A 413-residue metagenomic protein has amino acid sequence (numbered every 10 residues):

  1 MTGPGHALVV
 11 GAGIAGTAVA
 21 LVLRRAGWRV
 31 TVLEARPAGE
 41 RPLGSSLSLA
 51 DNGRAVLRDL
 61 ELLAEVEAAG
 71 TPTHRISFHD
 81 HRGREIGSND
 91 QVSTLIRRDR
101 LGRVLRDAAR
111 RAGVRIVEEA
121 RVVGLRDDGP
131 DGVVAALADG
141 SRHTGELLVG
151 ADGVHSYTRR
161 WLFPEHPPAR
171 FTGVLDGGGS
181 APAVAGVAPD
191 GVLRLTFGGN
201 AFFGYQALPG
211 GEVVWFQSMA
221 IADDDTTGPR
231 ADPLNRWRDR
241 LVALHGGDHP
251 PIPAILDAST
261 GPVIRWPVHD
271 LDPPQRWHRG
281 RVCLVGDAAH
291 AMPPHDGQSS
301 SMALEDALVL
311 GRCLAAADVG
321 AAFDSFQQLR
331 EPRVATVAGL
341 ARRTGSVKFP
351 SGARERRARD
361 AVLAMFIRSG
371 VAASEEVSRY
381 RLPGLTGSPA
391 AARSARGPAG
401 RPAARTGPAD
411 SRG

Functional and structural regions predicted by a protein language model:
T2-A7, A50-F163, P167-S180, A222-V242 (+2 more regions): Conserved N-terminal helical subregion
T2-G5, G83, D296-G297, R312-G413: C-terminal helical "tail/cap" subdomain of flavin- and related membrane-associated enzymes
V9-R25, L33, V149-G150, G177 (+2 more regions): Conserved mid-domain beta->alpha element of the FAD-binding
A15, A38, H155: Conserved Rossmann-like nucleotide-cofactor binding loop
R24-L43: Glycine-rich FAD pyrophosphate-binding loop
A38-V56: Conserved N-terminal glycine-rich FAD pyrophosphate-binding loop of Rossmann-like flavoproteins
V174-Q206, G228-R230: Flavin-dependent oxidoreductases
A201, P209, M219-D296: FAD/FMN-dependent oxidoreductases across multiple families
